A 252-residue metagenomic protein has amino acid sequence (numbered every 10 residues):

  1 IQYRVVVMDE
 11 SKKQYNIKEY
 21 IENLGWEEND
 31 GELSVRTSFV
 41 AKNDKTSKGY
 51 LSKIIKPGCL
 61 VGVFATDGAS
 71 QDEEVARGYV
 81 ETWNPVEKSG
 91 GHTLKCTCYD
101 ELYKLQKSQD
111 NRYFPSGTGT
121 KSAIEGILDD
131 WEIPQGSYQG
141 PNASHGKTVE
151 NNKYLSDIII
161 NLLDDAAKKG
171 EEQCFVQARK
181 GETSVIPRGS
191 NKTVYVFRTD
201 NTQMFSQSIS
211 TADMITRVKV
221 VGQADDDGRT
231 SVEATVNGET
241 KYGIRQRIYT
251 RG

Functional and structural regions predicted by a protein language model:
I1-K12, D164, C174-F175, K180-G252: Acidic, small/polar-enriched beta strand-loop surface segments
I1-Q109, T193-S208: Assembly/oligomerization scaffold segments
G49, S108-G117, H145-V149: Second-shell loop/turn segments in exported
A65, I127-W131, L162-A167: Hydrophobic, Leu/Ile/Phe/Ala-enriched alpha-helical segments that form helix-helix packing faces
T82-N84, K88-L105, S137-D213: Short beta-strand-centered interaction patches in the first periplasmic/extracellular domains of large envelope
E101, G117-S137: Glycine-rich, acidic and aromatic/proline-enriched surface loops and short helix-turn segments that act as binding
K121-E125, S156-I160, R217-V218, E233: Extracytoplasmic/secreted envelope proteins and their assembly/folding machinery, especially bacterial periplasmic
